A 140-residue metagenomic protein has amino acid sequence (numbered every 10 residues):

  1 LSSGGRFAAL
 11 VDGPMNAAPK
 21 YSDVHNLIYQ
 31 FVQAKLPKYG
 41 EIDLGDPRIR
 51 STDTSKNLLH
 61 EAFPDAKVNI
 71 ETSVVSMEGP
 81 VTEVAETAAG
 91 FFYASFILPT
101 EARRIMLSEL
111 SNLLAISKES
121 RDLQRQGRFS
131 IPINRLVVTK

Functional and structural regions predicted by a protein language model:
L1-S3: Helix-to-beta-strand junctions that scaffold the AdoMet/dcAdoMet cofactor pocket in Class I SAM-dependent enzymes
R6-E78: Conserved catalytic/acceptor-binding region of the Class I
G45-K140: Conserved Class I S-adenosyl-L-methionine
